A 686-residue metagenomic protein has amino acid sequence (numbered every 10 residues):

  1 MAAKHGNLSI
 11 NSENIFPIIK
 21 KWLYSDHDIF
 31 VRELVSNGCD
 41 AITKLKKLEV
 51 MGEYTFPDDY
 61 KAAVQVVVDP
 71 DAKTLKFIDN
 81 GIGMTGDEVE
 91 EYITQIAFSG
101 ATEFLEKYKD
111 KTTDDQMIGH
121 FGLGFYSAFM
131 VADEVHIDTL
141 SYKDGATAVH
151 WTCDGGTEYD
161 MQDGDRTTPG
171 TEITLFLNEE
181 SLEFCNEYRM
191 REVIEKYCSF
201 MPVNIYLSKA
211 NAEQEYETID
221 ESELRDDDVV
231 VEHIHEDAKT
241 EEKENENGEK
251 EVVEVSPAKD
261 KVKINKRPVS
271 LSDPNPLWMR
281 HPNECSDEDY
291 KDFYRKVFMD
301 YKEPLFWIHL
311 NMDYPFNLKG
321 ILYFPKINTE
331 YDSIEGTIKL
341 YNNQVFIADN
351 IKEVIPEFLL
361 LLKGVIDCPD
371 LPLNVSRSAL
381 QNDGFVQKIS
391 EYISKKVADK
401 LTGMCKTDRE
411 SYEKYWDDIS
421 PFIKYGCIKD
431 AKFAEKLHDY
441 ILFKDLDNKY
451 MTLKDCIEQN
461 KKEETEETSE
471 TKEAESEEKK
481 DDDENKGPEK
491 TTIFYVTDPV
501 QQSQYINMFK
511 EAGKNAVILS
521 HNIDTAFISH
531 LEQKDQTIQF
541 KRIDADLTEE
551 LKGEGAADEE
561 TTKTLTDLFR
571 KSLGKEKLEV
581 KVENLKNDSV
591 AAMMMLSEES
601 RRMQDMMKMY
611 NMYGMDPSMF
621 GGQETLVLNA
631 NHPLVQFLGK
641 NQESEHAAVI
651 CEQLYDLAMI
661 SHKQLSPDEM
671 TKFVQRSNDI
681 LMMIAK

Functional and structural regions predicted by a protein language model:
M1-F184, E192, S199, E215-D220 (+4 more regions): GHKL (Bergerat-fold) ATPase N-terminal catalytic module, capturing the glycine-rich phosphate-binding loop and acidic
M117, V135-E158, N178-S181, Y188-K686: GHKL/Bergerat-fold ATPase module in large chromosome/replication-associated machines
